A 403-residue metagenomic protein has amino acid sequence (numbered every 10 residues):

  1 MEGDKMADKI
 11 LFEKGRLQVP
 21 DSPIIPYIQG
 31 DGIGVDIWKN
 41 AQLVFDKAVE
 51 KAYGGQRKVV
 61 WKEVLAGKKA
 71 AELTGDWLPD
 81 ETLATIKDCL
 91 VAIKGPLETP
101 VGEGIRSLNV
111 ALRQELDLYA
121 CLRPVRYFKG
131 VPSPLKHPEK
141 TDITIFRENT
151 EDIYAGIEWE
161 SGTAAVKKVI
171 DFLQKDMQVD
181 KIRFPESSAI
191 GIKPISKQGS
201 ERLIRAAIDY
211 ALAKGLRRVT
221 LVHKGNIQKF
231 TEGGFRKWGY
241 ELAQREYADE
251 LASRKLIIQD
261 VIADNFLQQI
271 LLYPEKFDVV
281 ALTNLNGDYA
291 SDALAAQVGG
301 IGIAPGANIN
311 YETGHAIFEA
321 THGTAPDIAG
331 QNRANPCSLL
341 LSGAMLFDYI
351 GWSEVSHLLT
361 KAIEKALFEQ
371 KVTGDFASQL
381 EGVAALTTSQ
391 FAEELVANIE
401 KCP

Functional and structural regions predicted by a protein language model:
D8-I10, K68-A71, Q268-K371: Glycine-rich phosphate/nucleotide-binding loop
P20-D21, P26-Q42, K168-V261: Glycine-rich phosphate/diphosphate-binding loop of Rossmann-like nucleotide-binding domains
D31-G34, L90, F146, A207 (+4 more regions): Buried hydrophobic positions in well-ordered alpha/beta secondary-structure cores of metabolic enzymes
Y53-V60, K214-H223, A248-Q259, W352-T360 (+1 more regions): Flexible, glycine/charged-enriched surface loops at secondary-structure junctions
G54-L78: N-terminal beta-loop-helix "entrance" segment that forms/cooperates in small-molecule cofactor or anionic ligand
A70-V179, A189-I190, L285-Y289: N-terminal glycine-rich phosphate/adenylate-binding segment common to multiple enzyme folds
T85-P100, L242, E246-T313, I399: Glycine-rich phosphate-binding loop
A384-P403: Phosphate-binding loop/pocket of nucleotide- and phosphate-handling active sites
